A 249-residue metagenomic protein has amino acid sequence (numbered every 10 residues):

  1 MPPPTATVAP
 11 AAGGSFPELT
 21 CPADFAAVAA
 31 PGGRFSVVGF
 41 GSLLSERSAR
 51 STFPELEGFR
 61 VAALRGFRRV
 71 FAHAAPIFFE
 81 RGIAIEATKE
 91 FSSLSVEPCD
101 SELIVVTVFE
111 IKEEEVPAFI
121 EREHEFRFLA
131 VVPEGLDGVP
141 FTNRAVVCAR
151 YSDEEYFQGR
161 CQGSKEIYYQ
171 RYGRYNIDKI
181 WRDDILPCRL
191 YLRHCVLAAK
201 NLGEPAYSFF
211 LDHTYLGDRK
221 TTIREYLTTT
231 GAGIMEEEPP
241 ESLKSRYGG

Functional and structural regions predicted by a protein language model:
P2-G249: A glycine-rich, hydrophobic/aromatic-adjacent loop/helix-cap motif
